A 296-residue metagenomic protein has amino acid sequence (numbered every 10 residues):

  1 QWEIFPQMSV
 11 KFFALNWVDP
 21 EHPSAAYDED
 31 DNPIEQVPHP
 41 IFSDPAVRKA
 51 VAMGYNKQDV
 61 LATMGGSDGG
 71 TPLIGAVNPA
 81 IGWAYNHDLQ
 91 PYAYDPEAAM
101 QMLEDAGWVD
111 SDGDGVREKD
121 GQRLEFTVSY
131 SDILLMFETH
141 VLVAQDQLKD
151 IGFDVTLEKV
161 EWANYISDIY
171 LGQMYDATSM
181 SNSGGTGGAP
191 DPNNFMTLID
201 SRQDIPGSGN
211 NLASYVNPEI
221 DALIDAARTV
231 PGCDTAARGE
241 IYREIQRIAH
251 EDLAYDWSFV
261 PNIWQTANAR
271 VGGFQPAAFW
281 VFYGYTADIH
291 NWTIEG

Functional and structural regions predicted by a protein language model:
Q1-M64, T71, A80-A254, P276 (+1 more regions): Extracytoplasmic/periplasmic ligand-capture domains
S258: Active-site-proximal polar cores
P261: Catalytic beta-strand/loop signature of glycosyltransferases that borders the donor
R270: Surface-exposed binding/hinge segments that line and control ligand-binding clefts or catalytic entry sites
G273: Surface-exposed ligand-recognition segments of extracellular binding domains, strongest in the long/variable loop
